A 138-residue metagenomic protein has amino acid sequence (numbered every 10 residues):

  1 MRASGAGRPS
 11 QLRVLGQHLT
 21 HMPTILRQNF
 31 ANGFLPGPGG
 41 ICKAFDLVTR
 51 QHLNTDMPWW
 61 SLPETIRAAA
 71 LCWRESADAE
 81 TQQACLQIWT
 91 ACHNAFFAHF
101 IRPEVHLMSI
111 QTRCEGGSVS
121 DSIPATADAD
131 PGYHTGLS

Functional and structural regions predicted by a protein language model:
M1-S138: Glycan-recognition and catalytic cores of secretory/periplasmic carbohydrate-active enzymes
